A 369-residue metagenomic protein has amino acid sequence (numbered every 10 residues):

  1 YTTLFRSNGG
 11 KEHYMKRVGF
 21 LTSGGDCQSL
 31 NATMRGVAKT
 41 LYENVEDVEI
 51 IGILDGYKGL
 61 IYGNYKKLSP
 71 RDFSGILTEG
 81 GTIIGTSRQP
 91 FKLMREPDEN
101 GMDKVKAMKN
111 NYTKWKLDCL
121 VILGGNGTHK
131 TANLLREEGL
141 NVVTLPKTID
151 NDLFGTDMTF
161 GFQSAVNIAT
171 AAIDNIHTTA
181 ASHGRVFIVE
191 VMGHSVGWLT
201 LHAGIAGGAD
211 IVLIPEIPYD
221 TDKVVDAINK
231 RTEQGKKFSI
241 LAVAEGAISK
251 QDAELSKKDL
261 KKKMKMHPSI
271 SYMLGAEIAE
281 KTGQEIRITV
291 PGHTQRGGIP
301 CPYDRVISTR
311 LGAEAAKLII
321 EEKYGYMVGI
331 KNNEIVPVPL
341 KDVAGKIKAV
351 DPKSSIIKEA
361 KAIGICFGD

Functional and structural regions predicted by a protein language model:
Y1-L4: Short, small-residue-biased leader/transition segments that mark boundaries at the very start of proteins
Y14-T22, T33-D118, L123, G127 (+7 more regions): A cross-family phosphate/adenosyl-ligand binding-site feature
D26-V37, L60-I61, V105-K106, L117-N133 (+6 more regions): Short glycine/serine/threonine-rich phosphate/pyrophosphate-binding segments that cradle anionic phosphate groups
R35-N44, K67-D72, L134-T144, F160-S164 (+1 more regions): A glycine- and small-aliphatic-rich helix-loop capping segment at beta-alpha/alpha-beta transitions that lines
V45, L135-T159, I214-D220: Short, acidic/small-residue loops that bind anionic groups at enzyme active sites
N111, I122-G124, K130-L134, F162-H183 (+1 more regions): Accessory alpha-helical/coil subdomains and C-terminal extensions that flank or cap enzyme catalytic cores
G155-V166, I299-R305: Short beta-strand elements at the ligand-binding edges of bilobed clamshell
